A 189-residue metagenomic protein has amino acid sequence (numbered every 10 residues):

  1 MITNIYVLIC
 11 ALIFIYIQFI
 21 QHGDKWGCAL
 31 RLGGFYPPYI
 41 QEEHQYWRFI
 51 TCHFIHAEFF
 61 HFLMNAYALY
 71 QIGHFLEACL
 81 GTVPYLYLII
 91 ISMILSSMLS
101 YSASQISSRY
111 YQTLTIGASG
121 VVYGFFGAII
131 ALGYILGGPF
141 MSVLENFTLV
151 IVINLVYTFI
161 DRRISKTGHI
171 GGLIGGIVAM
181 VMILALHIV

Functional and structural regions predicted by a protein language model:
M1-V189: A detector for small-residue-rich transmembrane helices and their helix-helix packing motifs
